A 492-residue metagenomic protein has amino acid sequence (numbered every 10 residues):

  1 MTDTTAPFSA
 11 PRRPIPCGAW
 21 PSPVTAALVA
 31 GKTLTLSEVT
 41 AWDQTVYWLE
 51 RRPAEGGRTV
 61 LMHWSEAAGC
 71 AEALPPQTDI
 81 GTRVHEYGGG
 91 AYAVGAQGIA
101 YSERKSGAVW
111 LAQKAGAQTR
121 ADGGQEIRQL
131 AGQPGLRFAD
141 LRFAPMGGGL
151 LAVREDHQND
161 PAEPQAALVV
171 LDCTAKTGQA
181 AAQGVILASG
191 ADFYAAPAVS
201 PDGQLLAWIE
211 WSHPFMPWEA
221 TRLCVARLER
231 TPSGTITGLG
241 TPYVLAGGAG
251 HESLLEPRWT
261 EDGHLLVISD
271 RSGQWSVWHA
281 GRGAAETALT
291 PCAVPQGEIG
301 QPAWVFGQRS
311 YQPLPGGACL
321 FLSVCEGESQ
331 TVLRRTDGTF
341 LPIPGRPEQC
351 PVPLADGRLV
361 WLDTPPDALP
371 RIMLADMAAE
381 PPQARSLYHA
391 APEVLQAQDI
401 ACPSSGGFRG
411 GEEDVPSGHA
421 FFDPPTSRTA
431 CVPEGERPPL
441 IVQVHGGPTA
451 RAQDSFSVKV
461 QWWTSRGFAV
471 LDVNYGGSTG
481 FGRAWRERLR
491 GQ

Functional and structural regions predicted by a protein language model:
M1-T45, R51-P53, V60: Sequence/structural signature of beta-propeller modules and their immediately flanking N-terminal secretory/stalk
P23-A30, A71-T82, E126-G132, Q183-A188 (+4 more regions): A short beta-strand motif characteristic of beta-propeller blades
G31-T45, D79-G98, G135-L150, G190-L206 (+7 more regions): Conserved beta-propeller blade repeats
V46, T59-L61, Y92, I99 (+13 more regions): Hydrophobic beta-strand positions in blades of beta-propellers and related beta-sheet-rich domains
E50-V60, I80-E86, Y101-V109, G132-F138 (+10 more regions): A flexible loop/linker signature enriched in serine peptidases of the S9 family
G116, T174-K176, R227-I236, R282-G283 (+1 more regions): Short loop/turn segments immediately following beta-strands, especially the blade-tip and inter-blade linker loops
P366-G406: An N-terminal hydrophobic leader/cap segment in hydrolases
A390-F408, E413-Q492: Cap/lid segment of the alpha/beta-hydrolase catalytic domain
